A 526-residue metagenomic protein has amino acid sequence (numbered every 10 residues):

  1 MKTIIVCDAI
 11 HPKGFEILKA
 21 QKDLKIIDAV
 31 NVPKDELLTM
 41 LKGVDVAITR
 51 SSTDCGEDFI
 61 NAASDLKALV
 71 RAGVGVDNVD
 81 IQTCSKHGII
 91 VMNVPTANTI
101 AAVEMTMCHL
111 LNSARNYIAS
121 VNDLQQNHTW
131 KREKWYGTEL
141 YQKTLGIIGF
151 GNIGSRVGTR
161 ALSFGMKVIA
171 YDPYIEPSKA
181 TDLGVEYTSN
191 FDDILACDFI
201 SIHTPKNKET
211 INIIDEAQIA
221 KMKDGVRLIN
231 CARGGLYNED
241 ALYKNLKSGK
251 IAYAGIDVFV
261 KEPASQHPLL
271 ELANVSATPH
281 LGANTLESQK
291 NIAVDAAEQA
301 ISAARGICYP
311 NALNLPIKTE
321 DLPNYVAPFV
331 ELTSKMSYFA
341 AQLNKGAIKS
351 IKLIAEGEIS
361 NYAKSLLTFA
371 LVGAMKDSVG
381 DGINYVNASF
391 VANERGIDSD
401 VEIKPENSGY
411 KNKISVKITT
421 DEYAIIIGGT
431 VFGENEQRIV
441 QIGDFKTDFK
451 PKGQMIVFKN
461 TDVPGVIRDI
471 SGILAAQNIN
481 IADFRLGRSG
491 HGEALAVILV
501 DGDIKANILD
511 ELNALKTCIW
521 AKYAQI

Functional and structural regions predicted by a protein language model:
M1-V91, D193, D215-A217: An N-terminal-biased, well-structured beta-alpha scaffold segment characteristic of Rossmann-like dinucleotide-binding
V6, I147, L353-A355: Hydrophobic Val/Ile/Leu positions in short beta-strands of Rossmann-like dinucleotide-binding domains
D54-I60, Y174-P268: Rossmann-like adenosine-cofactor binding region
H87, P95-T144, R156-T159, N311: Phosphate-binding beta-alpha-beta segment of Rossmann-like dinucleotide-binding domains, i.e., the NAD(P)
V91-M92, E216, G225-L343, V379 (+1 more regions): Rossmann-like dinucleotide-binding domain for NAD(H)/NADP(H)
V103-N122, K143, L162-M166, D295-I307 (+2 more regions): Oxidoreductase and adenylate-handling cofactor-binding alpha/beta cores
F150-G151: Glycine-rich Rossmann-fold phosphate-binding loop(s) that bind the pyrophosphate of adenine dinucleotide cofactors
K318-T319, N324-I526: A conserved regulatory-domain signal marking ACT and ACT-like small-molecule sensing domains and adjacent regulatory
